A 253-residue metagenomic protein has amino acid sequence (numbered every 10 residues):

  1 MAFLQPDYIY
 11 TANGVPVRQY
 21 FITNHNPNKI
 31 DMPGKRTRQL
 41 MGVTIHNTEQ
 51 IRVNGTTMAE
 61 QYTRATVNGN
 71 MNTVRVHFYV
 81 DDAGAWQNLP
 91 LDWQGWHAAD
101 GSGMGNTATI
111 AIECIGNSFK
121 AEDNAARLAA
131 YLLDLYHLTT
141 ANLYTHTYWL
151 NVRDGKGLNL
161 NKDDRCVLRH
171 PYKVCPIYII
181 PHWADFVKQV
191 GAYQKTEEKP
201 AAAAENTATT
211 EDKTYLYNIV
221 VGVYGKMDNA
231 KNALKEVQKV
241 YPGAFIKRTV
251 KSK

Functional and structural regions predicted by a protein language model:
M1-T23, M32-T37, I115-E211, K253: Basic/polar, cationic surfaces and motifs that engage anionic cell-wall and phosphate/carboxylate ligands
A2-T139, G157: Active-site-adjacent loop/helix surface patches within enzyme catalytic domains that shape the substrate-binding cleft
V43, T48, A141-L143, A244 (+1 more regions): Generic beta-strand hydrophobic packing signal
V43-I45, I112, F186, I219 (+1 more regions): Hydrophobic beta-strand residues in large extracellular and virion-surface proteins
N47, M71, V76-F78, H146 (+3 more regions): Broad hydrophobic/π-residue packing in well-ordered secondary structure
N47, R52-G55, Y62, K162 (+3 more regions): Non-transmembrane, interaction-prone segments in cytosolic or luminal domains
G84, L91-Q94, T147, P181 (+1 more regions): Short, low-complexity intrinsically disordered segments
P200-K253: Solvent-exposed beta-strand motifs enriched in subsets of small alpha/beta binding domains, especially certain
